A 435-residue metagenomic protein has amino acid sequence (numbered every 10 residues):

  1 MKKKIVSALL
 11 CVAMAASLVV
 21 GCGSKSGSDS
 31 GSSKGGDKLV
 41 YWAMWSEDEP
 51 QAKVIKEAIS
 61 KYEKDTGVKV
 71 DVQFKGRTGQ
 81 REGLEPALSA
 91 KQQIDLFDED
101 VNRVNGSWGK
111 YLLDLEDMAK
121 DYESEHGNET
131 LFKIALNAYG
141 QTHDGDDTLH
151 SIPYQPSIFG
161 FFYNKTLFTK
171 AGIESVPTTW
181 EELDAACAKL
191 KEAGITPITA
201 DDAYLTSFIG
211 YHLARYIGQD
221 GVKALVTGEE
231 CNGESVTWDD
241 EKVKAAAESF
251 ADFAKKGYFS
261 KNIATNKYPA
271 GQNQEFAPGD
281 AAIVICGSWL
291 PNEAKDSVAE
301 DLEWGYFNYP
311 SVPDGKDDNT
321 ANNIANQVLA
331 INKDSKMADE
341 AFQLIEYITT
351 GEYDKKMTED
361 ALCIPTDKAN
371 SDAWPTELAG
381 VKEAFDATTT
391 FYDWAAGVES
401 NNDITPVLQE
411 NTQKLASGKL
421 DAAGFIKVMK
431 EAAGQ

Functional and structural regions predicted by a protein language model:
K4-A8, V20-Y111, K120-E129, S175 (+6 more regions): Conserved N-terminal structural module of periplasmic/extracytoplasmic solute-binding proteins
S60, D65, K69, S89-A90 (+4 more regions): Extracytoplasmic/periplasmic substrate-recognition and gating elements
F74-G83, W180-D184, I263-A277: Short helix-initiation/N-cap motifs at beta->coil->alpha
V101-F159, D184: Hinge/lid segment of periplasmic solute-binding proteins
E116-I134, G218-A245, D296-A299, S311-T320 (+1 more regions): Short, solvent-exposed loop/beta-turn-alpha elements that line the ligand-binding surface or hinge of extracytoplasmic
D144, N322-N323, E359-S371, T376 (+1 more regions): C-terminal capping/gating helix-and-loop segments adjacent to ligand/active sites or protein-protein/ligand interfaces
D144-Y154, F159, D184-S235: Extracytoplasmic/periplasmic solute-binding protein
C187-K189, C231-A264: Glycine-centered hinge/linker elements that transmit conformational signals in sensory and ligand-binding systems
